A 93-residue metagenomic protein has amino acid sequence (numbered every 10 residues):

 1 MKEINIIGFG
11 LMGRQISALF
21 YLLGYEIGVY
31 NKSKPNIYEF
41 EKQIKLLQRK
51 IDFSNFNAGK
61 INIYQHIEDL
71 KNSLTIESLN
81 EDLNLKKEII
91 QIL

Functional and structural regions predicted by a protein language model:
M1-K50, N62: NAD(P)+-binding Rossmann beta1-loop-alpha1 motif at the extreme N-terminus of oxidoreductases
K32-P35, R49-L93: Rossmann-like NAD(P)-binding element
